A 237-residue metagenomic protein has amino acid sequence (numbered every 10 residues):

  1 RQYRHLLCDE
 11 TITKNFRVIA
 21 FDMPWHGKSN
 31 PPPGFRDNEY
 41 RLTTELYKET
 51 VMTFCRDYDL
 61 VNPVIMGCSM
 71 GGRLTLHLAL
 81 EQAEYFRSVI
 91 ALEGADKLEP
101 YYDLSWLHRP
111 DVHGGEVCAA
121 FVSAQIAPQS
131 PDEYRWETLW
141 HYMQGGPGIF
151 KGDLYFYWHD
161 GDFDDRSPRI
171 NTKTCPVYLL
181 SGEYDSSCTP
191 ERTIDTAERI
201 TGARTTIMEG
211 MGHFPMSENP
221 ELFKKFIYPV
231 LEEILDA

Functional and structural regions predicted by a protein language model:
R1-L7: The serine-hydrolase catalytic nucleophile loop
R17-M66, K225: Active-site loop/oxyanion-hole signature of alpha/beta-hydrolase fold enzymes
G67, G71, T75: Gly/Ala-rich beta-loop-alpha elbow adjacent to hydrolase catalytic centers
L76-V117: Flexible "cap/lid" loop of the alpha/beta hydrolase fold
P100-Y101, G114-T172: Conserved alpha/beta-hydrolase catalytic His-Asp/Glu region
K173, L179-S181: Short beta-strand/loop motif that positions the catalytic acidic residue of the alpha/beta-hydrolase fold
E183-C188: Acidic catalytic loop of the alpha/beta-hydrolase fold
A203-A237: Catalytic active-site module of serine/aspartate enzymes centered on a nucleophile-bearing elbow/loop
